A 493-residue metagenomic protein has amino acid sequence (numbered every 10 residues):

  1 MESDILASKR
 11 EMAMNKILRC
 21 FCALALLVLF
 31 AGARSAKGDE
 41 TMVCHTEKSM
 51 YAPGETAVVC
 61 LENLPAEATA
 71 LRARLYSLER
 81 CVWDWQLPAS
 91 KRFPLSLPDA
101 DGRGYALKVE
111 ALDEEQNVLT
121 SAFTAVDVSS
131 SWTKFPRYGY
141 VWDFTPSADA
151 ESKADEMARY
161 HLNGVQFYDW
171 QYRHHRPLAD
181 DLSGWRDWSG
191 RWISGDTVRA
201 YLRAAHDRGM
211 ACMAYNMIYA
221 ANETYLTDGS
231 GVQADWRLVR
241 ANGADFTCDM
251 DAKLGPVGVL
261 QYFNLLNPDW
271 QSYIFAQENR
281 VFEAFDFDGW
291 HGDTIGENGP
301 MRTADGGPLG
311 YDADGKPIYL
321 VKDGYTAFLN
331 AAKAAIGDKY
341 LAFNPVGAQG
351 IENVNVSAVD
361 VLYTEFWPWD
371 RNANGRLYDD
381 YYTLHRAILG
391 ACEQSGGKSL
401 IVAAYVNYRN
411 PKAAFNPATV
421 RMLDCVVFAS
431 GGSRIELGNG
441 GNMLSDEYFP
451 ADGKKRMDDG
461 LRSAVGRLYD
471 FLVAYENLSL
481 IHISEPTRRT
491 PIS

Functional and structural regions predicted by a protein language model:
S121-R173: An acidic-aromatic substrate-binding cleft motif
W132, W142-P146, A214, I218-F285: Active-site-adjacent "subsite" loops/lids of carbohydrate-active enzymes
F135-S147, A179-G195, P256-Y273, Y311-G324 (+2 more regions): The substrate-binding groove and active-site-proximal loops of carbohydrate-active enzymes, especially glycoside
W142-L162, L178-T227, S272-Y273, L320-A327: Aromatic- and glycine-enriched glycan-recognition loops and surfaces that form the carbohydrate-binding subsites
Q171-V198, L226-L265, N298-D323: Aromatic- and acidic-residue-enriched carbohydrate-binding clefts of CAZyme catalytic domains
L266-V361, W367-L384, E393: Active-site neighborhood of glycoside hydrolase catalytic domains
T294, G396-S479: Aromatic/acidic polysaccharide-binding cleft in carbohydrate-active enzymes
I481-S493: Single conserved hydrophobic/aromatic residue that forms the stacking wall/gate of nucleotide- or nucleobase-binding
